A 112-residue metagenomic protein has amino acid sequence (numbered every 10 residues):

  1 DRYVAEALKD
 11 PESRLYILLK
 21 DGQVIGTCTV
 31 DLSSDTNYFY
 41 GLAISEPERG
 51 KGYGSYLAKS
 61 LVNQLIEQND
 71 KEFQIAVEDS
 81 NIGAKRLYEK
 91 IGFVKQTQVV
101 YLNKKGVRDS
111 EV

Functional and structural regions predicted by a protein language model:
D1-Y3: Conserved GNAT-fold acetyl-CoA-binding loop/helix
A5-R14, L19-D21, I25-N37, L42-A43: A conserved beta-strand-loop-helix scaffold within acyl/acetyltransferase catalytic domains
Q23-I25, P47-G50, D70: Acyl-donor (CoA/ACP) binding surface of acyl/acetyltransferases
D35, K71, V94: Short acidic/polar active-site loop segments enriched in Thr and Asp
I44, G50-E67, R86-K90: Conserved acetyl-CoA-binding loop-helix of GNAT-fold acetyltransferases
L65-A76: Conserved GNAT acetyl-CoA-binding A-motif
I75-K85, Y101-R108: Conserved beta-strand-loop-alpha-helix junction that forms the acyl-donor binding cleft
E89-Q98: Conserved acetyl-CoA-binding loop of GNAT-fold acetyltransferases
